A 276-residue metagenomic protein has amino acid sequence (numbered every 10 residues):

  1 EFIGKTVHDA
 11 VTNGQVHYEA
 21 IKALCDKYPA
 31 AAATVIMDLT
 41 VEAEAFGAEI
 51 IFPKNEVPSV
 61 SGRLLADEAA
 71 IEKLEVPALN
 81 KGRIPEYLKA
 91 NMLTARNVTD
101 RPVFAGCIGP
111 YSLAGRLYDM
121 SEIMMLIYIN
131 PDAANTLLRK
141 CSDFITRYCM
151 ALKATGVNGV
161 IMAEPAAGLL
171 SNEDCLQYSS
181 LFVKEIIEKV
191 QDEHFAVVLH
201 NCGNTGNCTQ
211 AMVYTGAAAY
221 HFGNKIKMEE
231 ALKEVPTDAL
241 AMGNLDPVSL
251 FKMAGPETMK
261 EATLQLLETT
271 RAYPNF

Functional and structural regions predicted by a protein language model:
E1, A31, A78-F276: Active-site loop segments of alpha/beta catalytic cores
E1-N55, K89, E185, K260 (+1 more regions): N-terminal basic, low-complexity leaders that serve as flexible interaction/assembly modules and, when applicable, as
G4-I21, R63-L74, C107-L113: An N-terminal domain-start capping segment
V7, E42, F46-A48, A70 (+3 more regions): Glycine-rich, flexible loop/turn motifs
C25, L65-A66, R139, E268: Compositionally biased amphipathic helical and low-complexity segments enriched in hydrophobic
N55-L93: A gly/proline- and charged-residue-enriched helix-loop-helix capping module
